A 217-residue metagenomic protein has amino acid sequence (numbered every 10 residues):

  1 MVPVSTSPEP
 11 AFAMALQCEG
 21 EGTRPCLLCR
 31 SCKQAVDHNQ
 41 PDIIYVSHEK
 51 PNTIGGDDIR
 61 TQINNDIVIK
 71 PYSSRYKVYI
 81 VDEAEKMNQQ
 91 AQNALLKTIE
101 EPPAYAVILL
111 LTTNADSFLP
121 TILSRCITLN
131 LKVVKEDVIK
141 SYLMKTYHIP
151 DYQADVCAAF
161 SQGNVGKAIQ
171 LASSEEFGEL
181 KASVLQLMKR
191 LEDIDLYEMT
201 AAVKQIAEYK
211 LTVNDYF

Functional and structural regions predicted by a protein language model:
M1-A11, S31-Q34, A104-Y105, N114-F217: Charged, glycine-rich active-site and insertion segments that engage polyanionic ligands
M1-Q90: Clamp-loader machinery-focused feature within the broader ASCE/P-loop NTPase space
Q17, N64, V68, Y72 (+6 more regions): Signal for well-folded cores of large energy- and translation-related assemblies
V81, L95-L96, T112: Hydrophobic residues in beta-strands of the RecA-like P-loop NTPase core, especially within AAA+ ATPase
N93-V107: Conserved catalytic/switch belt of AAA+ P-loop NTPases
